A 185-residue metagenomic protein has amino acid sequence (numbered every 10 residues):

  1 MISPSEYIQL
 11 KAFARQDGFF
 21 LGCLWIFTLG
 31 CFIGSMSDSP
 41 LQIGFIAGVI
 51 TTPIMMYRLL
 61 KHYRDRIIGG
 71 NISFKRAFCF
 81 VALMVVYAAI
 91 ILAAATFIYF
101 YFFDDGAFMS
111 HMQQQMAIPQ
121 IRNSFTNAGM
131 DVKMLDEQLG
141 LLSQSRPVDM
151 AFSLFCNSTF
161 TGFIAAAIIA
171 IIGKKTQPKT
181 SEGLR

Functional and structural regions predicted by a protein language model:
M1-R64: Transmembrane alpha-helical insertion/packing segments
M1-Y7, K175-R185: Short, charged juxtamembrane terminal tails flanking transmembrane helices
A12-Q16, F20, C79-I91: Alpha-helical transmembrane segments of multi-pass membrane proteins
F20, L24, T28, F32 (+5 more regions): Alpha-helical transmembrane segments of multipass membrane proteins
L60-R76: Membrane-helix interface/capping segments
A82-G106: C-terminal halves and exits of single transmembrane alpha-helices
F103-Q144: Membrane-interface interhelical loops and short interface/amphipathic helices in multi-pass inner-membrane
E137-F163: Individual transmembrane alpha-helix segments
